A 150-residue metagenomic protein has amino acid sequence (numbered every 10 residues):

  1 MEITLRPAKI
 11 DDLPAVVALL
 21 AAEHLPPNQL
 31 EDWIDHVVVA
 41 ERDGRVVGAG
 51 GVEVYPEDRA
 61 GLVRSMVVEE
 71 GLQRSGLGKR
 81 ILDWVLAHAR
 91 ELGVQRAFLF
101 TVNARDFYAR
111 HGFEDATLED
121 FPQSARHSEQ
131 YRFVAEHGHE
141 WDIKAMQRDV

Functional and structural regions predicted by a protein language model:
M1-N28, E41, D142-V150: Short amphipathic alpha-helix that is part of the acyltransferase structural core
Q29-W33: Short loop/turn motifs at secondary-structure junctions and domain boundaries
V39, R45-V54, R59-V67: Conserved beta-strand in the GNAT
V68, R74-A87, L99: Conserved acetyl-CoA-binding loop-helix of GNAT-fold acetyltransferases
A87-N103: Conserved GNAT acetyl-CoA-binding A-motif
Y108, F113: Conserved active-site tyrosine of GNAT-family acetyltransferases
E114-E140: Conserved catalytic-core motifs of GNAT/GCN5-like acyltransferases
